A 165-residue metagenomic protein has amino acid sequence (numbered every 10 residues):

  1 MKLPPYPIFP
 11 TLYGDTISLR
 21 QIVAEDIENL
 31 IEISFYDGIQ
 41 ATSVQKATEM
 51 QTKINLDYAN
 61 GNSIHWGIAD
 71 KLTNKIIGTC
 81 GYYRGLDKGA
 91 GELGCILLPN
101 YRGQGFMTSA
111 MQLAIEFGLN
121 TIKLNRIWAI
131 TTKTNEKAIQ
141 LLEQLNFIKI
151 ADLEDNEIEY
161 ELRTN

Functional and structural regions predicted by a protein language model:
M1-Q40, H65, A69-N165: Acyl-donor (CoA/ACP) binding surface of acyl/acetyltransferases
F35-I54: Conserved GNAT-fold acetyl-CoA-binding loop/helix
I54-G67: A short helix-loop-beta-strand connector motif used in the catalytic cores of GNAT acetyltransferases and, in some
